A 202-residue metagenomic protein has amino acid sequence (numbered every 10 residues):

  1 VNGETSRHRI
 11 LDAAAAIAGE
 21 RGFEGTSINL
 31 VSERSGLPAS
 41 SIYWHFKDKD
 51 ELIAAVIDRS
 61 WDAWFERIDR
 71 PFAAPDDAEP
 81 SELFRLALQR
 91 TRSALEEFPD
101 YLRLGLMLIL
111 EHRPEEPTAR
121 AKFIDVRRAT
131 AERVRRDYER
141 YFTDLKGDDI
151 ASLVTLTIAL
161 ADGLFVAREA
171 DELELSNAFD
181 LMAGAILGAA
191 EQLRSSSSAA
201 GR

Functional and structural regions predicted by a protein language model:
R9, A13-E51, A55: Helix-turn-helix
A15, G19, F23, F65 (+8 more regions): Short amphipathic alpha-helical interface segments enriched in basic and hydrophobic/aromatic residues, used as
A55, D69-Y101, D144, L153-T157 (+1 more regions): Hydrophobic alpha-helical connector segments
D58-F65: Short, basic, alpha-helical segments at the C-terminal edge of helix-turn-helix-like DNA-binding modules
E66, L86-Q89, S93-R135: Short secondary-structure transition hinges
P71, P75, H112, R168-E172: Secondary-structure edge/capping motif, primarily at the C-terminal ends of alpha-helices and the immediately following
L102-R103, E116-R128, Y141-A189, L193-R202: Hydrophobic/aromatic-rich alpha-helical bundle segments in the mid-to-C-terminal region
